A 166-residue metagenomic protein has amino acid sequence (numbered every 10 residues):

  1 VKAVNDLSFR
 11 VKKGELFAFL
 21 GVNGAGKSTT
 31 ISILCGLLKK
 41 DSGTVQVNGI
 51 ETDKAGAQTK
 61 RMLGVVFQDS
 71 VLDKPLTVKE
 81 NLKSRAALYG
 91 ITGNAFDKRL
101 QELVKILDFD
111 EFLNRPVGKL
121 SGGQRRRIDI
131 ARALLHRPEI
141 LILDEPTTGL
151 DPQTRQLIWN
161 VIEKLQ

Functional and structural regions predicted by a protein language model:
G43-E51, Q58-T59: Conserved ABC transporter NBD signature motif
K83, A87, N94-F112: Conserved ABC ATPase "signature" region
P116-L120: Conserved ABC ATPase signature
I130: Hydrophobic anchor residue at the start of the ABC signature
R137: Conserved catalytic motifs of ABC-family nucleotide-binding domains
L141-D144: Catalytic Walker B motif of ABC-type/P-loop ATPase nucleotide-binding domains
